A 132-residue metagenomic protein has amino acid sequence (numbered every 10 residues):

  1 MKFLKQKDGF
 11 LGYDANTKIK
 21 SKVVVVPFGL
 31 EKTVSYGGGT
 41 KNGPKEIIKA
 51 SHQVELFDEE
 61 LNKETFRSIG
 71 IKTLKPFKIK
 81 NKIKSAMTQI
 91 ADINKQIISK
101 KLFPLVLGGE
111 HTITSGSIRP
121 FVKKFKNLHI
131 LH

Functional and structural regions predicted by a protein language model:
M1-H129: Metal-dependent C-N hydrolase catalytic cores
